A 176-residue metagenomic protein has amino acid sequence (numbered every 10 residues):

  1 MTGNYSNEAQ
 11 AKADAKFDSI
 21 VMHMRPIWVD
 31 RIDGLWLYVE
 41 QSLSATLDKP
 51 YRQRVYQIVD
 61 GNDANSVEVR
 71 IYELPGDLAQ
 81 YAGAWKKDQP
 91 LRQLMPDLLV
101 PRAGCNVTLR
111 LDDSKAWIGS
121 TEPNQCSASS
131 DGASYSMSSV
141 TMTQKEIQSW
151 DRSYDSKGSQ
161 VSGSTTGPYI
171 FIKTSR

Functional and structural regions predicted by a protein language model:
T2-E8, A45-R176: Calycin-type beta-barrel ligand-binding domains and close structural analogs
N4-I32: Short, solvent-exposed loop/hinge segments that bridge or flank secondary-structure elements
D14-A15, D30-D33, N65, K157-Q160: Short, solvent-exposed loop/turn segments that connect beta-strands within catalytic domains and beta-strand-rich
M22-P50: N-terminal glycine/threonine-rich, aromatic-flanked beta-hairpin/loop signature
